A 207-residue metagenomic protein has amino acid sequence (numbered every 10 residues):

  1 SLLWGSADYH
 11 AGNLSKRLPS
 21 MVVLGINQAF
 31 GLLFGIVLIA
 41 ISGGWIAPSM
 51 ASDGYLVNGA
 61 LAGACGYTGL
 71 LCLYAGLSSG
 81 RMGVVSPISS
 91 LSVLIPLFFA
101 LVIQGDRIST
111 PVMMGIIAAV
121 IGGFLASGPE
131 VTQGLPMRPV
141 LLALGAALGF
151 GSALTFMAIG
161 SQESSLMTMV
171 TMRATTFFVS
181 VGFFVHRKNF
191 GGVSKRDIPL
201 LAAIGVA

Functional and structural regions predicted by a protein language model:
L2, H10-A11, K16-M21, G25-A60 (+3 more regions): Membrane-interface interhelical linkers
L2-G5, Y9, I36, G63-L71 (+7 more regions): Hydrophobic/small/kink-forming positions within alpha-helical transmembrane segments of polytopic membrane proteins
G12, Y74, A100-L101, A158: Small-residue-mediated transmembrane helix hinge/kink sites in multi-pass secondary transporters
K16-V23, C72-I88, R107, S161-T168: Structural motif at transmembrane-helix junctions in multi-pass transporters
I26-N27, L61, I88, P111-M114 (+1 more regions): Hydrophobic core positions of alpha-helical segments in small-molecule transporters and transporter systems
F30-G35, I88-V102, I117, T175-V179: Alpha-helical transmembrane segments of compact multi-pass small-molecule transporters, enriched in specific families
G35, F98-L101, T110-G128, A146: Hydrophobic transmembrane alpha-helices of multi-pass small-molecule transport proteins
S42-G54, L101-T110, L154-M169, N189-S194: Membrane-interface helix termini and inter-helical loops of multi-pass transporters
